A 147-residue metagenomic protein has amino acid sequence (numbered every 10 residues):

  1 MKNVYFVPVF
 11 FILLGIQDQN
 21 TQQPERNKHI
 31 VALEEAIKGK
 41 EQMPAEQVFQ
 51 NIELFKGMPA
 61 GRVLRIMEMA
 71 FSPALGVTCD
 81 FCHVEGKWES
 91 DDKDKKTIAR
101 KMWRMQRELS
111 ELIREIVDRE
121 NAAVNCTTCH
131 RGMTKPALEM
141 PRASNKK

Functional and structural regions predicted by a protein language model:
M1-V4: Positively charged n-region of N-terminal signal peptides that target proteins for export
V7-P8, E41: Residue-level detector of transmembrane insertion/anchoring sites
P8-V9, G57: A ubiquitous, low-specificity "background" feature that marks scattered single residues across proteins without
V9-Q17: Hydrophobic h-region of N-terminal signal peptides that target proteins for export in Gram-negative bacteria
D18-K147: Sequence context surrounding c-type heme c attachment/ligation sites in exported
